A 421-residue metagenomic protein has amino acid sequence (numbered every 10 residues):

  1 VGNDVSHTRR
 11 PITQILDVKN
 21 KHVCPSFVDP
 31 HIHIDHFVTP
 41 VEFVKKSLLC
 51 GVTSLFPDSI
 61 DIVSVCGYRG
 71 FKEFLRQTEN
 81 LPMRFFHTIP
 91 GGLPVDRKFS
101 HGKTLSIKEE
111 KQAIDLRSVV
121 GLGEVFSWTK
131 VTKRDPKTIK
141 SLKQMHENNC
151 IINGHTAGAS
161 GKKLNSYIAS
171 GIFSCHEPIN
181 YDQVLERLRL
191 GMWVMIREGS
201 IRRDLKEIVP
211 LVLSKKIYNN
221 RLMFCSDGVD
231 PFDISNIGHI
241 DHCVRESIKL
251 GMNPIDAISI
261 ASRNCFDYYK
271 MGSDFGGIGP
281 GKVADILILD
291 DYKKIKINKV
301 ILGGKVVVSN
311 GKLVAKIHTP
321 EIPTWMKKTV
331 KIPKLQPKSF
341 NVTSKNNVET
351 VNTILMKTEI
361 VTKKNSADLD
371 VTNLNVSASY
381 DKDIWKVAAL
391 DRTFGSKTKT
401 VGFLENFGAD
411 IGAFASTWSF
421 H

Functional and structural regions predicted by a protein language model:
V1-C24: Histidine-rich, glycine-flanked metal-binding segment
N3-D4, S59-I62, P90-G91, S127 (+4 more regions): Short, ordered loop/turn segments at secondary-structure junctions
N20, H31, G51, F74 (+6 more regions): Divalent metal-coordination and catalytic microenvironments
K21-F43: Di-metal (Zn2+ and/or Mg2+/Mn2+) metal-binding site signature of metallo-dependent hydrolases with the MBL/beta-CASP
C24-H31, F56-I60, T88, G123 (+3 more regions): Active-site neighborhood of phospho(di)ester-bond hydrolases with catalytic His/Asp-centered motifs
V44-I151: Divalent-metal coordination cores built from histidine and acidic residues
L48-L49, T53, S235-G251, I255-H421: Active-site microenvironment of metallo-dependent hydrolases
T104-E124, K130-I196, R203-F224, D233-K249 (+2 more regions): Histidine/acidic residue-rich metal-binding segments in metalloenzymes
